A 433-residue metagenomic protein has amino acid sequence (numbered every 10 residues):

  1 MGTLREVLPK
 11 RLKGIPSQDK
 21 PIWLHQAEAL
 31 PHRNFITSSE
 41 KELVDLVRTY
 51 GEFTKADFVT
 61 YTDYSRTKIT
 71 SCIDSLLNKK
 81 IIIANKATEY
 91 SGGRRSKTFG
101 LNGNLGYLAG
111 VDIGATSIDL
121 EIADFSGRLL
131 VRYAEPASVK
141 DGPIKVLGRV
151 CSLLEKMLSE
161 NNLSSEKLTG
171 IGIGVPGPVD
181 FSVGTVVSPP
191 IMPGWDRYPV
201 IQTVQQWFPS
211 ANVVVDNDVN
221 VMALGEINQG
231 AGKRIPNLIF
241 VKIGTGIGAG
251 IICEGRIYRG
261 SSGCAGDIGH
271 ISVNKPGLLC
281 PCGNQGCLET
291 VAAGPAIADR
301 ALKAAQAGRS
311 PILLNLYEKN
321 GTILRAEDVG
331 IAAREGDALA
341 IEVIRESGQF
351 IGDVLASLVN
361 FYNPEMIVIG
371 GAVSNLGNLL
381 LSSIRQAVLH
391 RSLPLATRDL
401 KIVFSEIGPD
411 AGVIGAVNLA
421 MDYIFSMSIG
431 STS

Functional and structural regions predicted by a protein language model:
M1-A87, S91-G93, T98-K167, K275-P276 (+2 more regions): ATP-binding/phosphotransfer module of carbohydrate and carboxylate kinases, centering on a glycine-rich
A84-K86, N212-N217, I251: General beta-strand structural signal in soluble alpha/beta enzymes
L108-D112, L168-G172, L238-K242, G248-G250: Short glycine-aspartate micro-motif
D124, F181, I252: Short, acidic, Ser/Thr-enriched surface-loop or helix-capping motifs
L129, V186, I257-Y258: Hydrophobic "anchor" residues
R132-N237, L379-R391: Glycine-rich phosphate-binding loop and adjoining helix at the ATP-binding site of ATP-dependent phosphoryl-transfer
D218, G244, A416: Active-site glycine-centered loops adjacent to acidic/histidine catalytic or metal-binding residues that shape
A231-A292: Glycine-rich phosphate-binding loop of actin/hexokinase-like ATP-binding domains
